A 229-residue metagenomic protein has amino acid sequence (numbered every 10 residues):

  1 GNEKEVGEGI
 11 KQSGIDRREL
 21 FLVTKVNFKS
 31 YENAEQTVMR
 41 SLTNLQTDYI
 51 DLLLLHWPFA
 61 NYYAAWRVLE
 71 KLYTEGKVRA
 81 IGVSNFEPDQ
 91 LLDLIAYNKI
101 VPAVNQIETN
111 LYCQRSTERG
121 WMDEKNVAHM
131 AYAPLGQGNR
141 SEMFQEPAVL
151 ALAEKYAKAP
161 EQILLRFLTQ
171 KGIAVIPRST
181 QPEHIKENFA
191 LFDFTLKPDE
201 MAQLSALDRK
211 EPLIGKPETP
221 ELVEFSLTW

Functional and structural regions predicted by a protein language model:
G1, R17, F21, E32 (+4 more regions): Residues at secondary-structure transition points
G1-L20, L135-G136, W229: N-terminal binding-site loop/beta-alpha segment at the start of enzyme catalytic domains that lines or forms
E5-K11, V38-L42, L69, L91: Short, well-ordered amphipathic alpha-helices
I15-R18, L45-D48, G76, I100 (+1 more regions): Structured loop/turn residues at beta-strand edges in well-structured enzyme cores
R17-S30, D51-P58, N85: A short, structured active-site edge motif that brings together acidic residues
S30-Q46, A64, D89-L91, C113-Q114: Short, acidic/polar
E35-L55, K71-E75, Y97: CE4/NodB-like, metal-dependent polysaccharide N-deacetylase domain that modifies extracellular/periplasmic N-acetylated
W57-W229: Beta/alpha (TIM)-barrel catalytic core signal, keyed to glycine-rich beta->alpha loops juxtaposed to Asp/Glu that bind
